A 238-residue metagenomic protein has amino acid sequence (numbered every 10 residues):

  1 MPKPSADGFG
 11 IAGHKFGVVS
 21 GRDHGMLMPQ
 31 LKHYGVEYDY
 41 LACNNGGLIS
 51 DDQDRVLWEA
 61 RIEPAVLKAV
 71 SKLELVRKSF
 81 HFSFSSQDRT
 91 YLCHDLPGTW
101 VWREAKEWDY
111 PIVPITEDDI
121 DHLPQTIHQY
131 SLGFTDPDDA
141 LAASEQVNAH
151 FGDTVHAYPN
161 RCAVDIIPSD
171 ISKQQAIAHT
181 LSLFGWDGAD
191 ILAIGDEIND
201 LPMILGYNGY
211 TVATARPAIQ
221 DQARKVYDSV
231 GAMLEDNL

Functional and structural regions predicted by a protein language model:
P2-T99: Active-site phosphate-binding/coordination module
S20, I177, D190-Y227: Acidic, Mg2+-coordinating phosphoryl-transfer loop and its flanking beta/alpha structural elements, shared across
M26-P29, A142, A176, P202-M203 (+2 more regions): Phosphate- and divalent-cation-binding pockets in alpha/beta enzyme and binding domains that engage nucleotide-derived
P29-K32, D54-R55, S144-E145, L205-G206 (+1 more regions): Short amphipathic alpha-helical segments
Y34-E37, N45, F151, L205-Y207 (+1 more regions): Short, structured coil segments at secondary-structure junctions
S79-H81, S85-L192, I198-M203: Conserved acidic, metal-coordinating active-site core of Asp-based, Mg2+-dependent phosphoryl-transfer enzymes
I112-E117, R224-A232: Short acidic-hydrophobic, aromatic-tinged amphipathic segments that line or gate anion-handling sites
A218, Y227-L238: Glycine-rich phosphate-binding/hydrolytic loop that grips phosphoryl groups
